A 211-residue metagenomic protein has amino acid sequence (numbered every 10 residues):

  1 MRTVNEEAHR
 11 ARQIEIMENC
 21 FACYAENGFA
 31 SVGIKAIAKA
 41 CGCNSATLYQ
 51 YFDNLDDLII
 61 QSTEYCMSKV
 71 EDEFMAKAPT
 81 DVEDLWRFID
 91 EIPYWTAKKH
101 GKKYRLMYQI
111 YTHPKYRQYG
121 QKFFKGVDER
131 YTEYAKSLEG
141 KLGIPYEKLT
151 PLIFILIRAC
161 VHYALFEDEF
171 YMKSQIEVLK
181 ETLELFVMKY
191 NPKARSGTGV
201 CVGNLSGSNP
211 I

Functional and structural regions predicted by a protein language model:
M1-A11, R195-I211: N-terminal intrinsically disordered/low-complexity leader segments
H9, I59, T63, M67 (+2 more regions): Amphipathic, non-transmembrane alpha-helical scaffold segments
H9-C20, I37, S62-C66, V70 (+1 more regions): Generic hydrophobic, amphipathic alpha-helix propensity
E15, N19-D57, Q61: Helix-turn-helix
Q61, F74-K99, T150-I153, I176 (+1 more regions): Hydrophobic alpha-helical connector segments
A97-Q118, F166: Amphipathic alpha-helical segments used for helix-helix packing
K115-G143, E147-P151, E177: Amphipathic alpha-helical packing segments from all-alpha helical-bundle domains
I144-F166, S174-L185, N204: Hydrophobic alpha-helical segments that form the core of small-molecule binding pockets and/or dimer interfaces
